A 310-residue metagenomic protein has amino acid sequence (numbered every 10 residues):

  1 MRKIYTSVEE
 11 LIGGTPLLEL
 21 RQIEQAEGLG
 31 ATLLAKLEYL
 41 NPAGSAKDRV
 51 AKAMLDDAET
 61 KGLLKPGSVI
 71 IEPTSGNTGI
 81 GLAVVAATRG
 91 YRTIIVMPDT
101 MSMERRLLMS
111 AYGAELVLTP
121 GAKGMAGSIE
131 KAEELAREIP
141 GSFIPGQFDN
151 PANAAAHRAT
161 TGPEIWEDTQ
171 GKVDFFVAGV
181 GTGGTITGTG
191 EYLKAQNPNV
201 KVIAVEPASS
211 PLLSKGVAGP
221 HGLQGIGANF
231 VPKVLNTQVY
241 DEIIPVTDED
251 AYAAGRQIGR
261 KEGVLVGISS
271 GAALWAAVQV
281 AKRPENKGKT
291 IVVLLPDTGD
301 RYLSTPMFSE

Functional and structural regions predicted by a protein language model:
M1-E310: PLP-dependent amino-acid enzyme catalytic core
